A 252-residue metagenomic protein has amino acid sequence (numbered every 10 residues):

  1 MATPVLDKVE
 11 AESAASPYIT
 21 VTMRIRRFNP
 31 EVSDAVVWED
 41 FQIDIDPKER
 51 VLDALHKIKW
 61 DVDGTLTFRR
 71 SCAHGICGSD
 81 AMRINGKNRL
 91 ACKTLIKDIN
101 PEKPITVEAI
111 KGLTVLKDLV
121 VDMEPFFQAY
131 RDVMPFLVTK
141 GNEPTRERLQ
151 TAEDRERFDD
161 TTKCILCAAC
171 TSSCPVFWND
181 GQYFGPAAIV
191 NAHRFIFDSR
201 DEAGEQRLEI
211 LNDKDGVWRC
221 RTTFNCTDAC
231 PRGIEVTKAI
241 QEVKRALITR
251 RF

Functional and structural regions predicted by a protein language model:
M1-A15: Secretory/periplasmic and organellar redox-cofactor proteins
D7, D63-R69: Active-site phosphate-binding and catalytic loops of NTP-dependent enzymes
Y18-D40: Eukaryote-biased recognition of intrinsically disordered, low-complexity regulatory segments
W38-R50: Short, contiguous acidic and Ser/Thr-rich linear segments
E49-D61, K103-F252: Ferredoxin-type iron-sulfur electron-transfer modules in oxidoreductases and energy-metabolism complexes
C72-A81: Short, structured protein-protein interaction patches enriched in aromatics and acidic/basic residues, typified by
R83-G86: Short strand-turn-strand beta-turns centered on an Asx-Gly dipeptide
